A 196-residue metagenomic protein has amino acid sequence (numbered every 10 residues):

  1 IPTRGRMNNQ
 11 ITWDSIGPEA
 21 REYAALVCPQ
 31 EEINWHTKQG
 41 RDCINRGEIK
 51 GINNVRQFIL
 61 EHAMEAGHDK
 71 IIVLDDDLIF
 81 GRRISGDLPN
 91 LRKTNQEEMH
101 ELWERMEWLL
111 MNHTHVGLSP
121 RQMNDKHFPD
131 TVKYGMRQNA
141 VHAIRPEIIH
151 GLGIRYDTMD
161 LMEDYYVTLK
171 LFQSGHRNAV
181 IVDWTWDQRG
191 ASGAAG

Functional and structural regions predicted by a protein language model:
I1-A20, E32-T37: Short, well-formed alpha-helical segments that are part of the catalytic scaffolds of diverse glycosyltransferases
I1-T3, C28, G117, V182: Short beta-strand/turn micro-motifs composed of small residues that flank or help shape donor/cofactor-binding pockets
R6-M7, G51, D77-I79, R121-N124 (+2 more regions): Short, solvent-exposed loop/turn segments at secondary-structure junctions
Q10-T12, H36-T37, R82-G86, K126-V132 (+2 more regions): A short acidic (Asp/Glu
E19-L74, I79-L91: Active-site-proximal specificity loops/subdomain of glycosyltransferases
K70-D75, T114-S119, N178-V182: A structural signal for short, well-ordered beta-strand segments and their strand-loop junctions that often border
G81-Y165, Q173: Conserved catalytic core of nucleotide-sugar-dependent glycosyltransferases
M159-L161, Y165-G196: C-terminal catalytic/acceptor-binding lobe
